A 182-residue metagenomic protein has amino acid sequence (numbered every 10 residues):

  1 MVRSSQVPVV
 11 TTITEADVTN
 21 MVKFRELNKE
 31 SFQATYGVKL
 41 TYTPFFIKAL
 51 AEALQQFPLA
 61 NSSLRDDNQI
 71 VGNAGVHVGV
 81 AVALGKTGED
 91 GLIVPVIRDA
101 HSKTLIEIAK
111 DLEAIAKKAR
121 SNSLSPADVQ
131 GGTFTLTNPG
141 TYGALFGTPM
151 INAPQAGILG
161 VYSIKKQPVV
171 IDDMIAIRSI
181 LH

Functional and structural regions predicted by a protein language model:
M1-H182: C-terminal catalytic/motor cores of large multi-domain enzyme assemblies
